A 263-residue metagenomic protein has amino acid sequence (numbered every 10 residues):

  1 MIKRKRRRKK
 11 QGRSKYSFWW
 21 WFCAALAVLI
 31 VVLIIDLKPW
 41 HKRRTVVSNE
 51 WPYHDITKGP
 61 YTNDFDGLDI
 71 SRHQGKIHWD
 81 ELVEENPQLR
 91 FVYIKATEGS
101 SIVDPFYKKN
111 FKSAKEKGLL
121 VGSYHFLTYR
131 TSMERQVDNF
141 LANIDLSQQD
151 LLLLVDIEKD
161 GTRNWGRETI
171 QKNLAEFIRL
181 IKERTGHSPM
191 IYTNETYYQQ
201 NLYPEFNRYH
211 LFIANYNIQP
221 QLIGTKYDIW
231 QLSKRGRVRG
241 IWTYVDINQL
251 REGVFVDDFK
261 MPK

Functional and structural regions predicted by a protein language model:
M1-S17: N-terminal Lys/Arg-rich, disordered targeting/topogenic segments
W19-K38: Hydrophobic membrane-insertion alpha-helices, especially the h-region of bacterial N-terminal signal peptides
I35-S48: Sec-dependent signal peptide cleavage junction
W51-R72, D80, F206-K263: Functionally critical loop-and-helix segments that line ligand-binding/catalytic clefts of soluble enzyme domains
P52-D55, P60-K76, E84, I94-L174 (+1 more regions): Substrate-binding cleft of extracellular glycoside hydrolase catalytic domains
K76-W79, Y198-Q200: Short, well-ordered alpha-helical microsegments
N86-R90, L119, Q149, E205-F212 (+1 more regions): Glycine-enriched alpha-helix->loop->beta-strand junction motifs that scaffold or abut catalytic
L151-G224: Catalytic domains of cell-wall/extracellular-matrix polysaccharide-remodeling enzymes, centered on de-N-acetylation
